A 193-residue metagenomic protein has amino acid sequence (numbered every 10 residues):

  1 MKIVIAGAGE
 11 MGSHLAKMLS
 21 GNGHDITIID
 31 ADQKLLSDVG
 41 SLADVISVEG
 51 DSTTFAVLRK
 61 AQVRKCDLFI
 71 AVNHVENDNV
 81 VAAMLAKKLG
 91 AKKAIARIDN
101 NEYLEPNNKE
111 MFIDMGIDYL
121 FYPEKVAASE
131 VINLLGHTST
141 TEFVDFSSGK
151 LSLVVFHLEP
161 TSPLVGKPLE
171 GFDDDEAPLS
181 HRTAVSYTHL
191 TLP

Functional and structural regions predicted by a protein language model:
M1-K2: Extreme N-terminal starter segment of soluble prokaryotic enzymes
I5-G7: Conserved N-terminal Rossmann-fold NAD(P)-binding element of oxidoreductases
M11, L15-S139: Cytosolic ligand/metal-binding cores
A128-L151, T161-L164, F172-D173: Rossmann-like NAD(P)H-binding beta-loop-alpha module
P163-K167, G171, P178-H181: A glycine-biased structural micro-motif
A184-V185: Acidic, proline/serine/threonine- and glycine-rich low-complexity intrinsically disordered segments
T188-P193: Conserved small/polar residues in nucleotide/adenosyl-binding loops
